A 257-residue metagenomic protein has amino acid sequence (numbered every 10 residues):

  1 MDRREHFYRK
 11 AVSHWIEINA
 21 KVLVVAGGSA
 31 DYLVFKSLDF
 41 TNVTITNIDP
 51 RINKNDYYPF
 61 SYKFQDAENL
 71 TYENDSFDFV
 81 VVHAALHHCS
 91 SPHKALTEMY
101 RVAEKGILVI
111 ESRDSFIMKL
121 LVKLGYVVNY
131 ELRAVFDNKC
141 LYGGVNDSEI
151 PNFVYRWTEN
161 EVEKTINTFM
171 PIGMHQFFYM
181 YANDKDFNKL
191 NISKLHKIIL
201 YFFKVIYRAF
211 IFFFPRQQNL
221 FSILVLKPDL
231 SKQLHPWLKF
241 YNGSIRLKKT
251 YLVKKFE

Functional and structural regions predicted by a protein language model:
M1-A20, A30-V34: Conserved alpha-helix/loop element of class I SAM-dependent methyltransferases that forms part of the SAM/SAH-binding
L23-N69: Class I SAM-dependent methyltransferase SAM/SAH-binding core
N69-N74, S90: Short conserved loop adjoining the S-adenosyl-L-methionine
V81: A conserved beta-strand element that flanks and buttresses the S-adenosyl-L-methionine
H93-I107: A short glycine-rich, Lys/Arg-flanked "PGG" loop and its adjoining helix->strand segment in the class I
K105-K139: Conserved class I S-adenosyl-L-methionine
N146, I150-M180: Short alpha-helix
G173-E257: A C-terminal cap/extension of S-adenosyl-L-methionine-dependent methyltransferases that defines the acceptor-substrate
